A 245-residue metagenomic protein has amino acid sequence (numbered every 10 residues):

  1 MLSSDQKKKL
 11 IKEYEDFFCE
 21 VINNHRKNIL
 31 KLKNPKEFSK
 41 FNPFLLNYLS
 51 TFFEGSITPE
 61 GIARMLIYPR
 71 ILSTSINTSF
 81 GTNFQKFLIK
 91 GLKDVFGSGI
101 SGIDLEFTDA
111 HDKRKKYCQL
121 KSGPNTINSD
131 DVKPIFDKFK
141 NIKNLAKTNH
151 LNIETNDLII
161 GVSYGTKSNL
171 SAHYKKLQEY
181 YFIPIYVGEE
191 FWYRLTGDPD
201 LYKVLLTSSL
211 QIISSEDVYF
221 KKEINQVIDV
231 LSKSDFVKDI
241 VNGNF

Functional and structural regions predicted by a protein language model:
M1-T82: Interdomain/boundary linker segments immediately adjacent to catalytic/signaling cores
F18-H25, I29, L88-L92, F96 (+2 more regions): Hydrophobic, Leu/Ile/Phe/Ala-enriched alpha-helical segments that form helix-helix packing faces
I76-I100: Short N-terminal edge-element motif at the start of the domain
L92, L105-F107, R114-T126: Conserved catalytic cores of phosphodiester-cleaving nucleases, focusing on short active-site segments
I100-I103, S129-D131: Basic, glycine-/proline-tolerant helical and adjacent loop/strand elements that line or dock onto nucleic-acid
S101-G102, D112-K113, E154-T155: Short, well-ordered loop/turn elements at secondary-structure boundaries
S122-G188: Catalytic cores of nucleic-acid endonucleases
G161-F245: Domain-level recognition of nuclease-like catalytic cores that cleave nucleotide substrates
